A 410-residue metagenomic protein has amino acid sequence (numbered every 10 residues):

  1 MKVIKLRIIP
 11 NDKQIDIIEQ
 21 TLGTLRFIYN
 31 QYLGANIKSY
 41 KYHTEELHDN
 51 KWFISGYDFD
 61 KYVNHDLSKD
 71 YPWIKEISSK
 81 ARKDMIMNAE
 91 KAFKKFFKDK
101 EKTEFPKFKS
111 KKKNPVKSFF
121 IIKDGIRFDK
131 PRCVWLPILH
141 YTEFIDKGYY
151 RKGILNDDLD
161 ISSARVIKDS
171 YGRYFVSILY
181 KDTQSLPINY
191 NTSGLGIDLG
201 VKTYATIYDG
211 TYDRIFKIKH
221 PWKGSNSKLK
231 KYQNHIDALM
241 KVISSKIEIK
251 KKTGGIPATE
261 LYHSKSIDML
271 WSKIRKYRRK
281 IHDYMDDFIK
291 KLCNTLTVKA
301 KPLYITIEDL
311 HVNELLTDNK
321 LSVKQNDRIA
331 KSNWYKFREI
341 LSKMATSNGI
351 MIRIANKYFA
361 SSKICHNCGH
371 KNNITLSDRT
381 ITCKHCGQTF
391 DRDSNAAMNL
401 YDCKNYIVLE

Functional and structural regions predicted by a protein language model:
M1-D84: Gly/serine-rich nucleotide phosphate-binding loop at the start of the catalytic core of nucleotide/ADP-ribose-handling
V3-K5, S170-E410: Positively charged, helix-rich recognition surfaces that bind polyanionic ligands
I4-I8, Y141-K147, K152, F216-H220: Generic detection of short hydrophobic beta-strand segments and adjacent strand-loop junctions
D12, D16-G23, F27-G34, M87-K94 (+7 more regions): A broad, structural surface signal
L25, M85-F93, L270, I274-I281: Short amphipathic alpha-helical coiled-coil/interface segments
Y32, D84-F96, S394-V408: Stable alpha-helical structural segments in soluble proteins, enriched in small hydrophobic residues
I37-K41, F97-E104, L303, A345-I352: Surface-exposed helix-capping loop/turn segments at secondary-structure junctions
I54-D169, D327, K331: Acidic carboxylate diad motif detector
